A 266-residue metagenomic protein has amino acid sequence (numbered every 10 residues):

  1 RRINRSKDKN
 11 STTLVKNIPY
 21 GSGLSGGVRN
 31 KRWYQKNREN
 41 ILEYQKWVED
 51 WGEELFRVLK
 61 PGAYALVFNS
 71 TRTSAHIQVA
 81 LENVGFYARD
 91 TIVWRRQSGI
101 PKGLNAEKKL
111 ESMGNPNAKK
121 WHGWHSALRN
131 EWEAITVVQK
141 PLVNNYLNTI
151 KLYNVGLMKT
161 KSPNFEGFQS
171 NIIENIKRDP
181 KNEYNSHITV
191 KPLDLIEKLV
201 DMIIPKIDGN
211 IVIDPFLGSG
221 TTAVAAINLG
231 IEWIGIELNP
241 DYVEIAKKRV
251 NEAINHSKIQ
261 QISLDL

Functional and structural regions predicted by a protein language model:
R1-L266: S-adenosyl-L-methionine-dependent nucleic acid methyltransferase catalytic domains
